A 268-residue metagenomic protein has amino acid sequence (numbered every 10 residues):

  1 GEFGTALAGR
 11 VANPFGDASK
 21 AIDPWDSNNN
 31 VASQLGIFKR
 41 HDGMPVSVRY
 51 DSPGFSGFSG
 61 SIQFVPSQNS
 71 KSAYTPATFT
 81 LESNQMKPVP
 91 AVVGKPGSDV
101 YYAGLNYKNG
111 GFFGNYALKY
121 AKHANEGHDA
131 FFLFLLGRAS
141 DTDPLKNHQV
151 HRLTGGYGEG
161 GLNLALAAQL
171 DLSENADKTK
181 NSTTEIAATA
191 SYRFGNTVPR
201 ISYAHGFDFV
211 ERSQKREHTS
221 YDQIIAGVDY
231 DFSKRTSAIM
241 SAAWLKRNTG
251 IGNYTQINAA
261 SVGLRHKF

Functional and structural regions predicted by a protein language model:
G1, S52-P53, F64, Y107-N109 (+4 more regions): Residue-level signature of outer-membrane beta-barrel architecture
G1-N69, G97, L105-F113: Outer membrane beta-barrel
A18-P24, S72-Y74, E126-A130, K178 (+2 more regions): Outer-membrane beta-barrel and related beta-rich outer-membrane complex signature in Gram-negative bacteria
F38-P45, S67-Q68, A176-S182, S213-T219 (+1 more regions): Solvent-exposed loop/turn segments connecting transmembrane beta-strands in outer-membrane beta-barrel proteins
F55, Q256-F268: Outer-membrane beta-barrel "beta-signal"
G60-E126: Loop-centered beta-sheet repeat module
P96-I225: Detector for outer-membrane/organellar transmembrane beta-barrel domains, recognizing the amphipathic beta-strand
I225-A242: C-terminal closing repeat unit and adjoining cap/tail of repeat-based domains
